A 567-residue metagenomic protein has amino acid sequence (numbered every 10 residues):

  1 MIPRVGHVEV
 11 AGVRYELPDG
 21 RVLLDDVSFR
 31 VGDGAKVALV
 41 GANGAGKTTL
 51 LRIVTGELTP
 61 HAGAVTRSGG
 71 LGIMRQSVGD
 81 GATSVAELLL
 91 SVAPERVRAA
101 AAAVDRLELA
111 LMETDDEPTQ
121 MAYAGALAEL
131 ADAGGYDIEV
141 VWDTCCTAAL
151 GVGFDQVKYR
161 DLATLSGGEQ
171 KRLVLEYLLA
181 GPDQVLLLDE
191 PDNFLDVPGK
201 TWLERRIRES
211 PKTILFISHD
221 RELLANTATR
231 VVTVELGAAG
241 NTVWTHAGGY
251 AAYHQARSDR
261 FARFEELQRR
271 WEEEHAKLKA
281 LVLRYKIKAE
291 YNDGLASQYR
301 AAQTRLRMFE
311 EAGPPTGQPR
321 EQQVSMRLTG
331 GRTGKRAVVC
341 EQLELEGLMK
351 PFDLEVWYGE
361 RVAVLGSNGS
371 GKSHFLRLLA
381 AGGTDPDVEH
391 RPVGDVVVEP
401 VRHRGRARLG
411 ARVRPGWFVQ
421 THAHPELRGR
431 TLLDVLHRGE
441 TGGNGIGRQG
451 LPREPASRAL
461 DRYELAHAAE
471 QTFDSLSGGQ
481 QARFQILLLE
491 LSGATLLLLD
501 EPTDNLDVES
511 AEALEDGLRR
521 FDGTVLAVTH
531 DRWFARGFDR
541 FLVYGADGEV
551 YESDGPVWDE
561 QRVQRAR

Functional and structural regions predicted by a protein language model:
M1-F264, M326, R332-R567: ABC ATP-binding cassette signature C-motif
A100-L111, A126, W271, H275-Y285 (+1 more regions): Non-transmembrane amphipathic alpha-helical segments
L107, T114, A133, Y285 (+3 more regions): Hydrophobic stripe of amphipathic alpha-helices that form coiled-coil interfaces
T119-E129, K279-A289, E321: A short, surface-exposed helix-loop junction/capping segment
I138, G153, M308-P319: Proline-centered turn/helix-capping motifs that create local helix->coil transitions or kinks
C145, R305-M308: Amphipathic alpha-helical segments that form well-ordered structural scaffolds and often line/cohere around active
F261-Y285, A289, D293-T304, Q561-R567: ABC ATPase nucleotide-binding domains
T304, Q322-Q323: Internal alpha/beta loop-helix hairpins
